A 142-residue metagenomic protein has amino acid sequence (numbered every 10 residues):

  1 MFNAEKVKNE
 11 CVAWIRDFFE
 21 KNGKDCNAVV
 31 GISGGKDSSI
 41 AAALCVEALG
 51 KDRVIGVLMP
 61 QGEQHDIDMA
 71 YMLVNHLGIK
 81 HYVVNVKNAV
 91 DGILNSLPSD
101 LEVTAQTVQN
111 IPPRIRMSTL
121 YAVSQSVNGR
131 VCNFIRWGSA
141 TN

Functional and structural regions predicted by a protein language model:
M1-N142: ATP-dependent adenylation/nucleotidyltransferase module used to activate substrates
